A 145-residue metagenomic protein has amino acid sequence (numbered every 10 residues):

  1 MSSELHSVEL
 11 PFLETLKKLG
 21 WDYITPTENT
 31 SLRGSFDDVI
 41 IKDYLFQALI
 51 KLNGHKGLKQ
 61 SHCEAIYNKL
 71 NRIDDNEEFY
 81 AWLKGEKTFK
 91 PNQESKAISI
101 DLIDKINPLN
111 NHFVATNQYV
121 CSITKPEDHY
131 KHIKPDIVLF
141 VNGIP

Functional and structural regions predicted by a protein language model:
M1-P145: An alpha-helical interface "stripe"
